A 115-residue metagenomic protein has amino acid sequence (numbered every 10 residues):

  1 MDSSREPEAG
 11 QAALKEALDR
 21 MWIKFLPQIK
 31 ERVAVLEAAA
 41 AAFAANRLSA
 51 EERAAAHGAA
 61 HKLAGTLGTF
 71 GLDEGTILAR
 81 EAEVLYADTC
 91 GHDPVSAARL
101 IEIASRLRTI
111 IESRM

Functional and structural regions predicted by a protein language model:
M1-S4, R114-M115: C-terminal end-of-chain micro-motif
S3-A13: Short, charge-rich amphipathic alpha-helices with coiled-coil/heptad character
Q11-A56, L100-I111: Long, amphipathic alpha-helical coiled-coil segments characteristic of histidine-phosphotransfer scaffolds
K24, Q28, F70-D73, H92: Residue-level signal for short amphipathic helical patches enriched in basic/charged and nearby hydrophobic residues
A50-D88: Extended, amphipathic alpha-helices with heptad-repeat/coiled-coil or helix-bundle character that serve as
Y86, I111-R114: Hydrophobic recognition helices of helix-based DNA-binding modules
